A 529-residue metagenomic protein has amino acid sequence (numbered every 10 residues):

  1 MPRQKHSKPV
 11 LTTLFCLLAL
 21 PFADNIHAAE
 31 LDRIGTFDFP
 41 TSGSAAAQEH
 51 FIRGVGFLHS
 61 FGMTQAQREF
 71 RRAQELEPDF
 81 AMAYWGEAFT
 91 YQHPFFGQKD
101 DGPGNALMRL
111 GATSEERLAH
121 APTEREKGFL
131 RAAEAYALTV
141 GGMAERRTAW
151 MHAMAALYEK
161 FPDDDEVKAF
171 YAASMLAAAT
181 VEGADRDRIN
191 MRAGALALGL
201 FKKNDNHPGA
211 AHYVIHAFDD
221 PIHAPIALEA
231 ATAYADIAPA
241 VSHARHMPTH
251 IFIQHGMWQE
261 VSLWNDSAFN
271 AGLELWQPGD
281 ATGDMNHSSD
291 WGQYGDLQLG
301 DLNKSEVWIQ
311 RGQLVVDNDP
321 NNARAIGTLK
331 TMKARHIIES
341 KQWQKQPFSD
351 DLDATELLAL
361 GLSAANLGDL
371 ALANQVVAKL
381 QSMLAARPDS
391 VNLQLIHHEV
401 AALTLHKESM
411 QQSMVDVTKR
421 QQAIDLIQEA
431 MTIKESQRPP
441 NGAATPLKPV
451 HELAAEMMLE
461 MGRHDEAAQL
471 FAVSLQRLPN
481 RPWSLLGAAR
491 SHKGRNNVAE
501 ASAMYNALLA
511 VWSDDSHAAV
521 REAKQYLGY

Functional and structural regions predicted by a protein language model:
A46, R53, E87, R131 (+10 more regions): Structural register within alpha-helical repeat arrays
A46-E69, L130, E134-G141, A359 (+1 more regions): Alpha-helical segment of the N-proximal tetratricopeptide repeat
F57, Y91, A135, M175 (+8 more regions): Residue at a conserved register position within TPR or TPR-like alpha-solenoid repeats
M63-R68, E87-T123, K127, R131-E145 (+3 more regions): Inter-helical turn/loop elements of alpha-helical hairpins
E75, A112-T113, T232-D236, S267-Q277 (+5 more regions): Amphipathic alpha-helical segments of tetratricopeptide repeats
F80-A81, D164-E166, N206-P208, V241 (+5 more regions): Residue-level recognition of tetratricopeptide repeat
A81, A88, Q92, F96 (+7 more regions): TPR/TPR-like (Sel1-like) alpha-helical repeat modules
